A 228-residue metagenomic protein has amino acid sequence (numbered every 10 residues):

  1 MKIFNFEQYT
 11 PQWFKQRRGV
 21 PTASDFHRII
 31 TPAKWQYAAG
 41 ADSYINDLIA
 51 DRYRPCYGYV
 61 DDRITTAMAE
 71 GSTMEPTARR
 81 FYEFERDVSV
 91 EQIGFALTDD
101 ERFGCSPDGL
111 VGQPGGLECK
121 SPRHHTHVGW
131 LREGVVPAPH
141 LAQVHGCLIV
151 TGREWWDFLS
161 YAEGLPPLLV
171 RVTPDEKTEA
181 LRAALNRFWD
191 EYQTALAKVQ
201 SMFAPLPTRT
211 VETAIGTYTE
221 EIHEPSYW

Functional and structural regions predicted by a protein language model:
M1, W35, T77-R80, W155-L159: Intrinsically disordered, low-complexity boundary segments flanking structured domains
M1-T73, P205-W228: Charged, glycine-rich intrinsically disordered N-terminal tails and low-complexity linkers that flank
R18, K34, I49, Y53-Y57 (+5 more regions): Generic secondary-structure transition motif, activating predominantly at the C-termini of alpha-helices
N46, R79, V144: Generic structural marker for isolated residues within well-ordered, non-membrane alpha-helices of soluble domains
M68-V90: Acidic-basic catalytic patches of nuclease active cores, encompassing PD-(D/E)XK and other metal-cofactor nuclease
F84-P107, V111-L196: Nucleic-acid nuclease catalytic cores
A180, R187-T219: Polyanionic, low-complexity intrinsically disordered segments
